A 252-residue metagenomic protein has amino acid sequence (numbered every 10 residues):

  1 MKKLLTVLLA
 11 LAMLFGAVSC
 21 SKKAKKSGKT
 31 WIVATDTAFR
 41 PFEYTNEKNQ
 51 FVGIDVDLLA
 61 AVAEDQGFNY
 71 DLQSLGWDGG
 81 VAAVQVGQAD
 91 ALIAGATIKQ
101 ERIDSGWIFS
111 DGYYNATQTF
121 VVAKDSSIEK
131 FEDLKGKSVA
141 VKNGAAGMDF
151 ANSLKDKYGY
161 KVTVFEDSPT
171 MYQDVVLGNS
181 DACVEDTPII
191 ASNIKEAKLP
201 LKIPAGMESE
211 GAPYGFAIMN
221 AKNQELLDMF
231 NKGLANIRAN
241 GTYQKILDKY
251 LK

Functional and structural regions predicted by a protein language model:
G16-S19: C-terminal motif of bacterial Sec signal peptides marking the signal peptidase cleavage site
K22, N69-D71, A146-T163, L201-E208 (+1 more regions): Ligand-binding clefts/hinges and TM-proximal coupling segments of bilobed small-molecule sensing domains
K26-A96: Extracytoplasmic small-molecule ligand-binding "clamshell" domains of the periplasmic binding protein/Venus flytrap
T35-F39, Q73-D78, G87-Q100, A116 (+5 more regions): Beta->alpha turn/N-cap motifs
T37, Y114-V122, A191, K195-G233 (+1 more regions): Periplasmic-binding protein-like
V56-D57, D71-A83, S126, V162-L177: Short helix-initiation/N-cap motifs at beta->coil->alpha
A82, A96-D104, N152-S153, V176-L177 (+1 more regions): A ligand-binding cleft/hinge motif common to bilobed small-molecule-binding domains
V122-V139: Flexible hinge/capping segments at coil-to-helix
